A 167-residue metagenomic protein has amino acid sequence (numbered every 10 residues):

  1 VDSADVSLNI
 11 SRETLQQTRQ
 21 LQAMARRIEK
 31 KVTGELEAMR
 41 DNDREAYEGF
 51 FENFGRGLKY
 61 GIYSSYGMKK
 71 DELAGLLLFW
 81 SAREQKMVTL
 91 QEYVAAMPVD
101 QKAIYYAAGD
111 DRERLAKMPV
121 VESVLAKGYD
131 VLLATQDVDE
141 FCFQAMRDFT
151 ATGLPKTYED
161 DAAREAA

Functional and structural regions predicted by a protein language model:
V1-A167: Conserved GHKL (Bergerat-fold) ATPase module
